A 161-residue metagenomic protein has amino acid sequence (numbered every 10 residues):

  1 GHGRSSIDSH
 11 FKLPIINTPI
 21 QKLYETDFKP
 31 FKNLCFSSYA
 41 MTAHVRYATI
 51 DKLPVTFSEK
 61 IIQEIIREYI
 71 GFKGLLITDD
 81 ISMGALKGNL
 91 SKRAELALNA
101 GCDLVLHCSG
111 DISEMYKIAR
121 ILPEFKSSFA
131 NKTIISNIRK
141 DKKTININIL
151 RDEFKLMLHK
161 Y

Functional and structural regions predicted by a protein language model:
H2-F129, T133-T144, I149, L156-M157: Second-shell residues forming the walls of enzyme active-site clefts
H159-Y161: N-terminal hydrophobic targeting/anchoring segments and the immediately downstream early-domain regions of hydrolases
